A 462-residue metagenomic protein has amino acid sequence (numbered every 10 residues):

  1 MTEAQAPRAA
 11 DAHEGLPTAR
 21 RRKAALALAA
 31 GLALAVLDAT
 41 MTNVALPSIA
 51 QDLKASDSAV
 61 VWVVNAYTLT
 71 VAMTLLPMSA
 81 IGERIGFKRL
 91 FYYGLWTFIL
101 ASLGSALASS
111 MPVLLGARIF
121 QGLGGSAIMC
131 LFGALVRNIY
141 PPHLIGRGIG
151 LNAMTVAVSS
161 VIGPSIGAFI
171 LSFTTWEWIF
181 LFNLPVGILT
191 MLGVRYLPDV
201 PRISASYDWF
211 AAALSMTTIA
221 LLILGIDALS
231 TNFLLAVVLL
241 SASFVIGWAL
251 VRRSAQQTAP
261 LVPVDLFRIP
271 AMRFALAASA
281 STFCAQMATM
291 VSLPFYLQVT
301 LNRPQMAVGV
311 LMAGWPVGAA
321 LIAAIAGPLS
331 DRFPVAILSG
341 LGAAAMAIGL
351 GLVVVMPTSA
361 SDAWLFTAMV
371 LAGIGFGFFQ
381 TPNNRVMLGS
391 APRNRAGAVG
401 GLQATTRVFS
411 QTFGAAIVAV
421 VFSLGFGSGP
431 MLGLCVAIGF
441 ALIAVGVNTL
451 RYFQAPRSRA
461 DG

Functional and structural regions predicted by a protein language model:
M1-R20, R451-G462: Intrinsic disorder in cytosolic terminal tails and internal cytosolic loops of multi-pass membrane transporters
R22-L46, L53, D57, V63-V64 (+6 more regions): 12-transmembrane solute porter fold
N65-S79, M129-G133, A313-I325: Central cavity-lining transmembrane alpha-helices of secondary-active solute carriers, predominantly the Major
L69-M73, L103, A157, V161 (+4 more regions): Hydrophobic/small/kink-forming positions within alpha-helical transmembrane segments of polytopic membrane proteins
V71, T97-S105, Q121, V186-T190 (+3 more regions): MFS 12-TM fold signature
S79-F210: Helix-loop-helix hairpins in multi-pass membrane proteins, especially solute transporters
G104, L189-Y196, L221-G225, V245-R253 (+4 more regions): Residue-level signal for alpha-helical transmembrane segments in multi-pass membrane proteins
S172-A278, A437-I438: Hydrophobic transmembrane-helix bundles of small-molecule transporters
